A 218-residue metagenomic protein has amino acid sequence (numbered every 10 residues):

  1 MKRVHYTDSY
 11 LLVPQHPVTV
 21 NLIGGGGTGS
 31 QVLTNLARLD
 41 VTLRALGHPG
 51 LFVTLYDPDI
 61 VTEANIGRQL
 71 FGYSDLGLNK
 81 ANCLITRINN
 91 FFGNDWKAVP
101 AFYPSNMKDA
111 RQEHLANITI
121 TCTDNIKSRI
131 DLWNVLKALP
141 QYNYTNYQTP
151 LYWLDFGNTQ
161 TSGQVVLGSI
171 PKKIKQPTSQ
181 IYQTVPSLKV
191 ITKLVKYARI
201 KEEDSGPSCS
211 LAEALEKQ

Functional and structural regions predicted by a protein language model:
M1-Q218: Adenine nucleotide-associated cytosolic modules
